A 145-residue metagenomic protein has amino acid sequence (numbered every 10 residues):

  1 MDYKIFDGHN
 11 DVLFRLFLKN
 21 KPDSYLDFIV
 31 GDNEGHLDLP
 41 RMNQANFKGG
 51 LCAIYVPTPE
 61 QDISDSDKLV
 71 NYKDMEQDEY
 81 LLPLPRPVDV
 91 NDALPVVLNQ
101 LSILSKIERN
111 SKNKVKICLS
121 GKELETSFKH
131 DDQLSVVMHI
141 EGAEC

Functional and structural regions predicted by a protein language model:
M1-C145: N-terminal hydrophobic targeting/anchoring segments and the immediately downstream early-domain regions of hydrolases
